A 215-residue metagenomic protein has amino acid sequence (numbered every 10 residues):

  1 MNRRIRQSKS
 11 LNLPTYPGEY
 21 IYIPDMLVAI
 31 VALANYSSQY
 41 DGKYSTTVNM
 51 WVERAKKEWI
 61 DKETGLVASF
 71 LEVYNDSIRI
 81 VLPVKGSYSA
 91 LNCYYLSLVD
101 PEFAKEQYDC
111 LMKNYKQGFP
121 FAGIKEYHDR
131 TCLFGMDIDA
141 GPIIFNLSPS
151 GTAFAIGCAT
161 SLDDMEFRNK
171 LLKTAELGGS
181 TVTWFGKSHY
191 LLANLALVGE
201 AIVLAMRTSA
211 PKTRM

Functional and structural regions predicted by a protein language model:
M1-K9: Intrinsically disordered, low-complexity linker/loop segments enriched in Gly/Pro and charged/polar residues
N2, I30-V31, C93, I156 (+1 more regions): Residue-level recognition of well-ordered secondary-structure positions
S8-L11, E19-S150: Extended ligand-binding clefts on enzyme/binding-domain cores
A104-M215: CBM-like carbohydrate-recognition segments
